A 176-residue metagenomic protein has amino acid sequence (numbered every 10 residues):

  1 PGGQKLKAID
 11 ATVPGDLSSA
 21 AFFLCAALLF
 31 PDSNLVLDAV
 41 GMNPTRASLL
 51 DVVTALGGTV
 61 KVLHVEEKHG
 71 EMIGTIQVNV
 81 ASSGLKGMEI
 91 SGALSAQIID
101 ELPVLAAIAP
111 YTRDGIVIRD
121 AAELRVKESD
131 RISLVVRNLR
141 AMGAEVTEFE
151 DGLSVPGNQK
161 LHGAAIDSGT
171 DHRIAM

Functional and structural regions predicted by a protein language model:
P1-M176: Short, structured segments at the rim of ligand-binding sites
